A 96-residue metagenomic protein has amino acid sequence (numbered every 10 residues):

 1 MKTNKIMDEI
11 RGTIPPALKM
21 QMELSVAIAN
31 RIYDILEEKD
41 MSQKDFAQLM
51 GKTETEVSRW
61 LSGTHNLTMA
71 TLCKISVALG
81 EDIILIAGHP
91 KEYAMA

Functional and structural regions predicted by a protein language model:
M1-D34, K39: N-terminal flexible/basic segments that precede or flank functional cores
I32, Q43, L72: Generic structural marker for isolated residues within well-ordered, non-membrane alpha-helices of soluble domains
L36, A47, S76: The alpha-helix within a helix-turn-helix
D40-S58: Short alpha-helical DNA-recognition segment
T64-H65: C-terminal flanking helix
A70-L85: DNA major-groove recognition helix of helix-turn-helix/homeodomain DNA-binding modules
I86-A96: Short, charged recognition helix plus adjacent turn of helix-turn-helix-like nucleic-acid-binding domains
